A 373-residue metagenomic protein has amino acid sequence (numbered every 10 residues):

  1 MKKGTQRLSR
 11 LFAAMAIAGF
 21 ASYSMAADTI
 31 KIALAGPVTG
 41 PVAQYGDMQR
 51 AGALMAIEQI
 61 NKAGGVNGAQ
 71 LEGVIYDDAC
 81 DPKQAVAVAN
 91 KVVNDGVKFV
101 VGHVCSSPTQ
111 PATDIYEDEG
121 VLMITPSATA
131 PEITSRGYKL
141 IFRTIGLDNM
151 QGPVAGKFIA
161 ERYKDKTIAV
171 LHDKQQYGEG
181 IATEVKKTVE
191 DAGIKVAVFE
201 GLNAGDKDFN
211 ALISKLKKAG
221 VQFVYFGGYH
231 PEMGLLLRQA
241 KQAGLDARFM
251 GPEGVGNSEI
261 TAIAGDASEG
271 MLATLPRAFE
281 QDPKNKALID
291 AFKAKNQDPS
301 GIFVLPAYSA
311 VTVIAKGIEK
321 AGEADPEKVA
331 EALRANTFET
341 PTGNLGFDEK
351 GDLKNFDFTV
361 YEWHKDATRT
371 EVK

Functional and structural regions predicted by a protein language model:
K2-R7, L11-M15, A26-K373: Extracytosolic ligand-binding ectodomains
F20-A26: Sec/Tat signal peptide C-region and signal peptidase I cleavage site
